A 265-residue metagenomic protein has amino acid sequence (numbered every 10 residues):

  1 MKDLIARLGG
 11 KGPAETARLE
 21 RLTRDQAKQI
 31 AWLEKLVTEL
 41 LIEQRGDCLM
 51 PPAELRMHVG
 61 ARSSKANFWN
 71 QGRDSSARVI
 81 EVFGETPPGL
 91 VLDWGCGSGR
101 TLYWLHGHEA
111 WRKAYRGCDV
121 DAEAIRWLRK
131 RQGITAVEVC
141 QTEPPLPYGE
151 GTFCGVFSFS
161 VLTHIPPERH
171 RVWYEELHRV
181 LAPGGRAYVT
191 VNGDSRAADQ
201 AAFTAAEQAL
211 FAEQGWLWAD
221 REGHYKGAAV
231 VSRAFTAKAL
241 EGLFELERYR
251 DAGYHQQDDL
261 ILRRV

Functional and structural regions predicted by a protein language model:
M1-R24: Acidic, low-complexity intrinsically disordered segments
R21-G89, W94, S98-P145, P167-V172 (+1 more regions): Class I (Rossmann-like) S-adenosyl-L-methionine-dependent methyltransferase catalytic domain, capturing the SAM-binding
G89, E150-T152, G185: Surface-exposed loop/turn positions
P144-V156: A short acidic, Gly/Pro-enriched loop at the edge of an enzyme's catalytic core that lines a small-molecule cofactor
G155-E168: A short SAM/SAH-binding and catalytic strip from SAM-dependent methyltransferases
R171-P183: A short glycine-rich, Lys/Arg-flanked "PGG" loop and its adjoining helix->strand segment in the class I
